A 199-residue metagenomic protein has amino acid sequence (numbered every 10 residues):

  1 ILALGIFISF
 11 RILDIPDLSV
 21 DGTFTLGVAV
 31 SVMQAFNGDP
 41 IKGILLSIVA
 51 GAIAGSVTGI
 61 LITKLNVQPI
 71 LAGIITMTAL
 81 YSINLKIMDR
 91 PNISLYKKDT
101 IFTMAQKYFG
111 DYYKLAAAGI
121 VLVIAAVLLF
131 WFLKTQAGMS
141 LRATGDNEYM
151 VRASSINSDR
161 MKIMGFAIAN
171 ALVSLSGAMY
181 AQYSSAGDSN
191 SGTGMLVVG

Functional and structural regions predicted by a protein language model:
I1-D39, I44, L61-L65: Single transmembrane alpha-helix segments in multi-pass membrane proteins
I1-G5, G22-L26, I53-V57, V123 (+3 more regions): Hydrophobic alpha-helical segments embedded in the membrane of multi-pass proteins
I8, M33, S56-L65, K86-I87 (+2 more regions): Membrane-interface helix caps of multi-pass small-molecule transporters
D39-T78, L122-A126: Alpha-helical transmembrane segments within multi-pass membrane transporters and channels
I41, N66, M104-A118, G187-S191: Interfacial loop-to-helix junctions that mark the boundaries of transmembrane helices in multi-pass membrane
A54, D111-D188: Helix-loop-helix "hairpin" substructures at the membrane interface of multi-pass membrane proteins
K64-M88, S191-G199: Pore- or pathway-lining transmembrane helices of multi-pass membrane proteins that form conduits for solutes/ions
L80-K107: Extracellular/periplasmic helix-loop junction at the C-terminal end of a transmembrane helix in multi-pass membrane
